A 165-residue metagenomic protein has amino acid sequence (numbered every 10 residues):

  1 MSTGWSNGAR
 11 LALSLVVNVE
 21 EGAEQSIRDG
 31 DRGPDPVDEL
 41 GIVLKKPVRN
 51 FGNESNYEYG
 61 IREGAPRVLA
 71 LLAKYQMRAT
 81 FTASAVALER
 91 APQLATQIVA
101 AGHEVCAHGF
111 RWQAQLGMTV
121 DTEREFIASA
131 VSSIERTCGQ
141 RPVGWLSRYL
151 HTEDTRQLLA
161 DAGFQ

Functional and structural regions predicted by a protein language model:
M1-Q165: Catalytic alpha-helical scaffold of carbohydrate-active enzymes acting on polysaccharides/glycoconjugates
